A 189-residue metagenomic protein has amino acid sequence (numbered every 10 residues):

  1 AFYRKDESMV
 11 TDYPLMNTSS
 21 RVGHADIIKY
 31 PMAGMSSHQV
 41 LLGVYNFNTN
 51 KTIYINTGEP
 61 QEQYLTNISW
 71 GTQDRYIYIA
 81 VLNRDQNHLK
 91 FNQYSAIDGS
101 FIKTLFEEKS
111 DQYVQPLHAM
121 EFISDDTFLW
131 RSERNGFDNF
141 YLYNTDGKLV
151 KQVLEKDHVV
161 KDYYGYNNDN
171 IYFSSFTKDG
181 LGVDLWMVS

Functional and structural regions predicted by a protein language model:
A1-S8, D169-S189: Repeat-solenoid scaffold signature
A1-Y3, I27-G34, H38-L41, N56-L82 (+4 more regions): Conserved beta-propeller blade repeats
F2-Y54: Predominantly five- to eight-bladed beta-propeller fold
D6, N48, N83, R134 (+1 more regions): A broadly conserved detector of short glycine/acidic/proline-rich loop/turn motifs that flank catalytic sites and bind
M9-L15, Q39-L41, Q86-Q93, G136-Y141 (+1 more regions): Structural motif
N46-N50, A96-G99, N144-K148, S189: Short loop/turn segments that connect beta-strands within beta-propeller blades
